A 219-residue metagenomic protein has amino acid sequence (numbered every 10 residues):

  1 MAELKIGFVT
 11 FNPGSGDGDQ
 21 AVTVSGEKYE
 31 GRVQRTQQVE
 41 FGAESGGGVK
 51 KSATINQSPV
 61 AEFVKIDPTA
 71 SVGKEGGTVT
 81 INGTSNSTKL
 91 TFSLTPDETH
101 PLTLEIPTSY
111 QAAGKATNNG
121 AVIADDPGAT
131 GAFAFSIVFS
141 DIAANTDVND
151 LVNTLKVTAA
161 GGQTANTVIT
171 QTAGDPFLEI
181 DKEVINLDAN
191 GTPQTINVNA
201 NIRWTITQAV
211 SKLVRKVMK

Functional and structural regions predicted by a protein language model:
M1-T23, S87-S136, I202-K219: Surface-exposed binding patches on compact interaction domains or structured appendages
V9, A61-P68, D175-E183: Proline-enriched interdomain boundary motifs that mark the N-terminal boundary and often initiate the first structured
A21, K50-S52, G76-T80, A134 (+2 more regions): Intrinsic-disorder/low-complexity, polar/charged segments enriched in Ser/Thr/Lys/Arg/Asp/Glu/Gln
V22, V33-S45, F135-D141, D147-G161 (+1 more regions): A short beta-strand micro-motif common to beta-rich folds, especially ectodomain repeats
E30, A61, S87-L90, D175 (+1 more regions): Extracellular beta-strand scaffolds
G47-V60, Q163-G174: C-terminal edge beta-strand
A70-G77, I185-G191: Short, solvent-exposed loop/linker segments at the N-terminal edge of repeated beta-sheet extracellular domains
I81-S85, I196-A200: Aromatic/hydrophobic beta-strand junction motif of beta-rich domains
